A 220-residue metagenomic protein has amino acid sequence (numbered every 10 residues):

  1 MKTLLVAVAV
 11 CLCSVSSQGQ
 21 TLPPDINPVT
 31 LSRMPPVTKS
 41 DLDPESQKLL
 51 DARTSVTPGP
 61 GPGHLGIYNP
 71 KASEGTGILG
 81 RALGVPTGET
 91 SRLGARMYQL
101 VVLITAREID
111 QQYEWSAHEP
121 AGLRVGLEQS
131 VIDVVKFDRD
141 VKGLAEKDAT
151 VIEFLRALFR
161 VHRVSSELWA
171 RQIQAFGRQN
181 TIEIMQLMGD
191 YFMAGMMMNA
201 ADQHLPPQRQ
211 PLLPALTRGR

Functional and structural regions predicted by a protein language model:
M1-L4: Positively charged n-region of N-terminal signal peptides that target proteins for export
V6-S14: Bacterial N-terminal signal peptides
V15-G19: Sec/Tat signal peptide C-region and signal peptidase I cleavage site
Q20-R92, L216-R220: Mobile cap/lid helix-loop segments that border enzyme active or cofactor-binding sites and regulate substrate access
P62-G66, T76, G80, L100-A106 (+3 more regions): Short alpha-helical scaffolding segments that buttress acidic/His motifs in well-ordered protein cores
M97-V135: Mid-length scaffold segments of soluble, non-membrane domains
A145-M185: Acidic/histidine-rich alpha-helical segments that form the ligand environment of transition-metal centers
Q172-I173, G189, M197-R220: Acidic, carboxylate-rich catalytic segments that either coordinate divalent cations
